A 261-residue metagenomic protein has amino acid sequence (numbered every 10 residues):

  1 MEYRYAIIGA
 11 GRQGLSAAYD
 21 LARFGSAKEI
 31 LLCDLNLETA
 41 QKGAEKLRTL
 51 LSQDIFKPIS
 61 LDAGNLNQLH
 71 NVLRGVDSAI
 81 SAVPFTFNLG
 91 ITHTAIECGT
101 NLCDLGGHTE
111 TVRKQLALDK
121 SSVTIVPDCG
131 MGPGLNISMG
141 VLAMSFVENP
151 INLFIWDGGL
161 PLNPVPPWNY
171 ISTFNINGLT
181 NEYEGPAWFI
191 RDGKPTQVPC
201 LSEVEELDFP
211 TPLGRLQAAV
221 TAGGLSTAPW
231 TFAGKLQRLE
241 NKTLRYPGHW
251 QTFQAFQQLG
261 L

Functional and structural regions predicted by a protein language model:
Y5-A10: Conserved N-terminal Rossmann-fold NAD(P)-binding element of oxidoreductases
G14-L15: N-terminal Rossmann-fold NAD(P) dinucleotide-binding loop
L35-T39: Helix N-cap at the beta1-alpha1 junction of Rossmann-like dinucleotide-binding domains, i.e., the first residues
T49-N65: Rossmann-fold cofactor-recognition segment
S60-V76: Conserved Rossmann-fold cofactor-binding substructure of NAD(P)-dependent oxidoreductases
L73-A82, L102-D104: N-terminal Rossmann-like NAD(P) cofactor-binding module of classical short-chain dehydrogenase/reductase
T92, L105-P127: Rossmann-fold NAD(P)-binding glycine/threonine-rich loop
F146-L261: C-terminal catalytic/substrate-binding lobe primarily of soluble NAD(P)-dependent oxidoreductases
